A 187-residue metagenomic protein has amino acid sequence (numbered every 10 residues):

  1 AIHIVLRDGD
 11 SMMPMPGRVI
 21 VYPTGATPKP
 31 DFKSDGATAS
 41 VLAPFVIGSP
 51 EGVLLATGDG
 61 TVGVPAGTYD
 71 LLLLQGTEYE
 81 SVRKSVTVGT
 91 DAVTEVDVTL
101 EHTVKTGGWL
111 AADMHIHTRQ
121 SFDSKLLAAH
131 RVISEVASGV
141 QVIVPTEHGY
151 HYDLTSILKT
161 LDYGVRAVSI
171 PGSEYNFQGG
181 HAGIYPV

Functional and structural regions predicted by a protein language model:
A1-V5, T87-G107: Extracellular beta-sheet/turn segments enriched in Thr/Pro/Gly and aliphatic residues
I2-G9, V19, Y69, V98: A short, amphipathic beta-strand motif
D10-F45: Short, ordered, surface-exposed loop/turn motifs in non-cytosolic proteins
L42-G58: Aromatic sugar-binding surface patches on proteins that engage polysaccharides or sugar-phosphate polymers
P50-G52, T61, A66-G76: A short, solvent-exposed beta-strand micro-motif common in secreted/extracellular proteins
L55, L72-S85, I143: A short, solvent-exposed loop/turn motif at the edges and junctions of modular extracellular/periplasmic domains
G60-V62, K84, T94-V96: Short strand-edge motifs at loop-to-beta-strand transitions and within beta-strands of extracellular beta-rich domains
S81, H102-V187: A metal-dependent hydrolase metal-coordination microenvironment
